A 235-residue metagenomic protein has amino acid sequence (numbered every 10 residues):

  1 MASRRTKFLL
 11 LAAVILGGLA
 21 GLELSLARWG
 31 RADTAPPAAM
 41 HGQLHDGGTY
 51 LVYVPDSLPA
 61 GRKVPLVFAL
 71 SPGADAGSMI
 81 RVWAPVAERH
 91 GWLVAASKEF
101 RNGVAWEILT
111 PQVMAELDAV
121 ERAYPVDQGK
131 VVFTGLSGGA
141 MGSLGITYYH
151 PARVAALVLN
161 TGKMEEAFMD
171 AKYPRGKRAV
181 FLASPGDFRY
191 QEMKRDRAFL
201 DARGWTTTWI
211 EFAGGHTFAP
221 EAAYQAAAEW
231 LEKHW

Functional and structural regions predicted by a protein language model:
A2-P65, I108-L109, A115, T134-L136 (+5 more regions): A domain-start/cap signature at the N-terminus of enzymes
L58-A105, R189: Short substrate-entry loop that stabilizes the transition state in hydrolases
L66-L70, L93-K98, K130-G135, A155-N160 (+2 more regions): Structural recognition of the beta-strand scaffold that forms the well-ordered cores of secreted hydrolase catalytic
P72-A76, F100-V104, S137-M141, G162-E166 (+2 more regions): Solvent-exposed loop/turn segments at secondary-structure junctions within structured extracellular/periplasmic domains
G77-A84, A115-E116, T161-K172, Q191-D196: Alpha-helical scaffolding within the catalytic cores of extracellular/periplasmic polymer-degrading hydrolases
M79, R122-A123, G129-G176: Primarily recognizes the serine-hydrolase "nucleophile elbow" in alpha/beta-hydrolase and SGNH/GDSL folds
V104-P125: Alpha/beta-hydrolase active-site loop
R178-L182, G186-W235: C-terminal catalytic histidine-bearing segment of alpha/beta-hydrolase fold enzymes
